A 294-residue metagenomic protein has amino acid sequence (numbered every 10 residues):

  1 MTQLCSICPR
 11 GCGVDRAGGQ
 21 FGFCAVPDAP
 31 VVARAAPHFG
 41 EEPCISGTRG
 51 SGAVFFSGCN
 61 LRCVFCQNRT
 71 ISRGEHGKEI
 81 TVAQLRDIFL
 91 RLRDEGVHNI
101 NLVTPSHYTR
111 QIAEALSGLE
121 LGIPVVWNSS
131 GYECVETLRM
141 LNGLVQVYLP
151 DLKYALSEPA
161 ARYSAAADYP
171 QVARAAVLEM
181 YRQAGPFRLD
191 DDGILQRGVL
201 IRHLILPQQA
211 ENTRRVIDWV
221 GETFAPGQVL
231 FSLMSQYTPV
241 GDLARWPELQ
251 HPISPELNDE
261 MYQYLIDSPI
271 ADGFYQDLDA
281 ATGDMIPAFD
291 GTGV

Functional and structural regions predicted by a protein language model:
M1-N60, V64, N68-E75, A288-G293: N-terminal [4Fe-4S]-dependent radical SAM core
M1-Q20, P186-V294: Auxiliary Fe-S-binding modules of radical SAM enzymes
M1-Q3, K78-L85, Y132-C134: Short N-terminal signal/transit or membrane-insertion segments and the immediately adjacent low-complexity/disordered
V32, A36-F39, G58, V82-L85 (+2 more regions): N-proximal short alpha-helices
T70-I80, V97-N101: Glycine-rich phosphate-binding "P-loop"
K78, V82, A166, P170 (+1 more regions): Flexible, glycine- and charge-enriched loops at secondary-structure boundaries
T81, H107-Y108, A280-A281: Positions that flank functional sites
D87-P247: Conserved AdoMet/S-adenosylmethionine-binding subsite of the radical SAM
